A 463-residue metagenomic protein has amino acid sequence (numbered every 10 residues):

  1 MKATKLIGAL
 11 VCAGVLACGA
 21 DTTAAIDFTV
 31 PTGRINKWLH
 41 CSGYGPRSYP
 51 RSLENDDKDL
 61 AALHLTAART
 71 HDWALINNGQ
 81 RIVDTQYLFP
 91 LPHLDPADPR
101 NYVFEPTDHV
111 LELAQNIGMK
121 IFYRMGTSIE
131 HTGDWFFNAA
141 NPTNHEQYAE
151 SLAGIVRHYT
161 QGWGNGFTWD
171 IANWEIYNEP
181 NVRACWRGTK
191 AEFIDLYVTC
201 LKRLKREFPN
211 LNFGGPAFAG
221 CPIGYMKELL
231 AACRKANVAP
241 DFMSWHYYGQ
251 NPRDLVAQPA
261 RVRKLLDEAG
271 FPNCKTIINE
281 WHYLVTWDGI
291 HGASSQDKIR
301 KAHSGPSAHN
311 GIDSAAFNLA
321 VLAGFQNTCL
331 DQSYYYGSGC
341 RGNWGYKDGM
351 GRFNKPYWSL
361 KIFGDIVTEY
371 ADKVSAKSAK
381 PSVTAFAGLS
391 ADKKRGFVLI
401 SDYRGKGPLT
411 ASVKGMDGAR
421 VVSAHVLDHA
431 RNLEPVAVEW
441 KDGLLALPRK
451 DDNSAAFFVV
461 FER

Functional and structural regions predicted by a protein language model:
L10-G19: Hydrophobic h-region of N-terminal signal peptides that target proteins for export in Gram-negative bacteria
C18-L65: Mature N-terminal, pre-catalytic/accessory segment of carbohydrate-active enzymes
R47-L60, H158, I223-R234, S314-L322: Short, acidic/polar
L63-P252: Substrate-binding cleft and catalytic face of glycoside hydrolase catalytic domains, especially the flexible beta-alpha
K190-N318, T328: Noncatalytic carbohydrate-binding groove/subsite architecture in carbohydrate-active enzymes
H282-F386, A391, R395, D402: Aromatic/acidic polysaccharide-binding cleft in carbohydrate-active enzymes
A379-G418, A424-H429, D451-F458: Carbohydrate-binding surface patches
E439-R463: C-terminal beta-strand-rich structural cap/linker in extracellular carbohydrate-active enzymes
